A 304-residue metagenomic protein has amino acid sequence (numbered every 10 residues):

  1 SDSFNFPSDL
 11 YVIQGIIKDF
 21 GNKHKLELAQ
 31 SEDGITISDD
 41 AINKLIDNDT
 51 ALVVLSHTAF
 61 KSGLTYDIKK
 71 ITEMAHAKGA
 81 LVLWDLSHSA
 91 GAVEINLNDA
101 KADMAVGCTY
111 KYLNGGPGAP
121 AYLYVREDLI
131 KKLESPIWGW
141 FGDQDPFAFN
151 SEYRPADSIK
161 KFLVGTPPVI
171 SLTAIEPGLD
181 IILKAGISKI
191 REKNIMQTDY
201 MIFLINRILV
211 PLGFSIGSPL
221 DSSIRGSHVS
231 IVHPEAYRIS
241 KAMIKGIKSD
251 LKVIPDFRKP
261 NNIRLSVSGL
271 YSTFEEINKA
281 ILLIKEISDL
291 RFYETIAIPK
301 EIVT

Functional and structural regions predicted by a protein language model:
S1-L10: Conserved PLP-anchoring active-site segment centered on the Schiff-base-forming lysine
L10-Q14, T198-D199: Short, surface-exposed alpha-helical segments at coil->helix boundaries
H24-E27, D33-S87, Y112: Active-site phosphate-binding strand-loop segment of PLP-dependent enzymes
W84-L86, A90, L97-V125: Conserved active-site segment immediately N-terminal to the catalytic lysine that forms the internal aldimine
N114-A119, Y124-K193, D199: Active-site C-terminal subdomain of aminotransferase-like
I195-I202, N206-K248: Conserved PLP-binding catalytic core of the aspartate aminotransferase-like
A242-T304: PLP-dependent enzyme catalytic core of the Aspartate aminotransferase-like
